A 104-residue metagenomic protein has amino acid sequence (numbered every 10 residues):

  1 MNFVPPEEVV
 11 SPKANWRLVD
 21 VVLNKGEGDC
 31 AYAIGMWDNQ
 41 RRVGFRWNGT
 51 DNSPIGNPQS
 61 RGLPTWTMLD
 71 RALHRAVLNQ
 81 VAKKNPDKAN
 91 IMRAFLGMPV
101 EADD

Functional and structural regions predicted by a protein language model:
M1-E27: Negatively charged, low-complexity tracts enriched in Asp/Glu with abundant Ser/Thr
P5-P6, W37, G56, N85: Alpha-helical interaction segments
V9, K25, D38-Q40, Q59 (+2 more regions): Short linear sequence motifs
N15, V19, V43-G44, N48 (+2 more regions): Small/flexible residues
D20-N24, Y32, R61-L63, T67: Generic preference for hydrophobic/aromatic residues in regular secondary structure cores
G28-R61: A short, structured beta-strand/loop element
G49-D104: Mixed-charge, Lys/Arg-enriched low-complexity segments
